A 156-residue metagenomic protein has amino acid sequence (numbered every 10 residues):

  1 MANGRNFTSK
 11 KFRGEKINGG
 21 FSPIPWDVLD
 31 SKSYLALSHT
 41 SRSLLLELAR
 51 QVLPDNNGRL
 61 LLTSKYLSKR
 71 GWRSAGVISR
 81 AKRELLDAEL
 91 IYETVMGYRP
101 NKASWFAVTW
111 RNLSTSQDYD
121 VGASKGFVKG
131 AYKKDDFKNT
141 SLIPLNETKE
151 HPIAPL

Functional and structural regions predicted by a protein language model:
M1-H39, G122-K134: Positively charged, structured surface patches that bind polyanionic biopolymers
M1-T8, D136-L156: Intrinsically disordered, low-complexity and often Lys/Arg-enriched segments
A2, S31, L35, T40 (+1 more regions): Winged helix-turn-helix DNA-binding recognition segment
L44-L45: Short alpha-helical "packing" element that flanks the helix-turn-helix/winged-helix DNA-binding module
G71, E89, Q117, N146-K149: Generic low-complexity, intrinsically disordered sequence content enriched in small uncharged/hydrophobic residues
W110-P144: Short, amphipathic alpha-helical interaction segments positioned at domain boundaries
